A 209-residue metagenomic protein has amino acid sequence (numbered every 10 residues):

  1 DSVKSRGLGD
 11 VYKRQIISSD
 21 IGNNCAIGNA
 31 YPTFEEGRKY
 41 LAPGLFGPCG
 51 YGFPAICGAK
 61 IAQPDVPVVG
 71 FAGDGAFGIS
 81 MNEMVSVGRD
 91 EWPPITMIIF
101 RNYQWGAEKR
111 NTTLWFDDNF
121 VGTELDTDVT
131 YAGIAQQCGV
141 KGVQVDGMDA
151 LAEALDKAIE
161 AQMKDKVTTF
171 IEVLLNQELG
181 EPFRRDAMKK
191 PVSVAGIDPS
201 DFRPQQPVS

Functional and structural regions predicted by a protein language model:
D1-Y12: Single conserved hydrophobic/aromatic residue that forms the stacking wall/gate of nucleotide- or nucleobase-binding
R6, S19, G58: Conserved hydrophobic/aromatic pocket- or pore-lining residues that grip, position, or stack substrates in active sites
G9, Q15, T168: Conserved acidic residues
R14-D20: Short glycine-rich phosphate-binding loop at a beta-alpha junction
D20-I21, E172: Short coil/turn segments at secondary-structure boundaries
A26-S209: Thiamine diphosphate
